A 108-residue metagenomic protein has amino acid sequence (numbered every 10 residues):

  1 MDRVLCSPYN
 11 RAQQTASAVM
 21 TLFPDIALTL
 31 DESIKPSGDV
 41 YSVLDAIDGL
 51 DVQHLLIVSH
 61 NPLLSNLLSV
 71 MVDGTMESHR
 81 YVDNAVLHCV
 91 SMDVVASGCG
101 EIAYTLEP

Functional and structural regions predicted by a protein language model:
M1-Q53: Phosphate-coordination/substrate-recognition cap region in phosphate-metabolizing enzymes
P8, S59, V94: Residues that line or immediately flank small-molecule/substrate-binding pockets and catalytic motifs
Y9-Q13, N61-P62, N84: Alpha-helix N-cap/helix-start capping motif
I47-I57, C99-P108: A polyampholytic, Gly/Pro-enriched intrinsically disordered region
V52-L68: A glycine-rich beta-strand to alpha-helix segment that forms a phosphate/ribose-binding loop at ligand/cofactor sites
T75-E101, E107: Domain-level recognition of soluble alpha/beta enzyme cores, biased toward histidine phosphatases/phosphomutases
